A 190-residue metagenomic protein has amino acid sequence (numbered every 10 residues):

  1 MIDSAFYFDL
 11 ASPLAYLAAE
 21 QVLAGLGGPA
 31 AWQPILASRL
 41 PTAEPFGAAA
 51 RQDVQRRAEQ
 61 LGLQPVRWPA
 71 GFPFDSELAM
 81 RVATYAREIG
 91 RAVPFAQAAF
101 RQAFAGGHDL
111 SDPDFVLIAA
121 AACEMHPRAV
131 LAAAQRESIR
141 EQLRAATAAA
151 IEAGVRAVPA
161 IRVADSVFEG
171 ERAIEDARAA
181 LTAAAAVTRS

Functional and structural regions predicted by a protein language model:
S4-F6, L10-G28, R101-S190: C-terminal cap of thioredoxin/glutaredoxin-like
L10-A103: Structural alpha/beta surface segment adjacent to cysteine/selenocysteine redox centers across thiol/disulfide enzymes
